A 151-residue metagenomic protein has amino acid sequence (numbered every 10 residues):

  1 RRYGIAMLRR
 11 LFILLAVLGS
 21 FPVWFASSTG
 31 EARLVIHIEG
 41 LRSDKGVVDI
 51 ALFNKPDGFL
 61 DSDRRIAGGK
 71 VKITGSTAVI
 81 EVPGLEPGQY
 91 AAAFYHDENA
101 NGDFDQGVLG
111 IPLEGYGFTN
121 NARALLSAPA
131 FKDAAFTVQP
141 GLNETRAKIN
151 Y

Functional and structural regions predicted by a protein language model:
I13-V23: Bacterial N-terminal signal peptides
A32-G40, I50, A147: A short, amphipathic beta-strand motif
G40, V82-G84: Short, flexible loop/turn segments at beta-strand junctions in immunoglobulin-like and fibronectin type III
D49-F53, A93: Beta-strand signatures of extracellular beta-sandwich domains
K70-S76, T137-G141: Short proline/glycine- and polar residue-rich coil/turn motifs
G88-F94: A short tyrosine-centered beta-strand micro-motif
E98-Q106: Acidic, glycine-anchored loop motifs typical of Ca2+
G115-Y151: Extracellular beta-sheet/turn segments enriched in Thr/Pro/Gly and aliphatic residues
